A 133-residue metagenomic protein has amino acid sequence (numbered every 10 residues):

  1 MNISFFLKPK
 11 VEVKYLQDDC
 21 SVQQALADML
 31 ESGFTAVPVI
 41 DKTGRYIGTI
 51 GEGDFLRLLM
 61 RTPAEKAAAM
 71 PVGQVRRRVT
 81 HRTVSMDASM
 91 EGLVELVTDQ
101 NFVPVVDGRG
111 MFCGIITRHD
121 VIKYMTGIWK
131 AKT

Functional and structural regions predicted by a protein language model:
M1, L26-A27, Y46-G48, A64-A69 (+1 more regions): Short, flexible segments with low predicted structural confidence
M1-V13, A68-T80: Bateman (tandem CBS) regulatory domains
Y15-G33, I40, R82-Q100, V106-G108 (+1 more regions): The conserved cystathionine-beta-synthase
M29-S32, V37-D54, V97, V105-D120: A glycine-centered beta-loop-beta connector
D54-A69, V121-T133: A short, polar/charged loop-to-alpha-helix boundary motif
R61, R77, R82-V84: Regulatory sensory and allosteric helical modules in signal-transduction proteins and certain transcription factors
